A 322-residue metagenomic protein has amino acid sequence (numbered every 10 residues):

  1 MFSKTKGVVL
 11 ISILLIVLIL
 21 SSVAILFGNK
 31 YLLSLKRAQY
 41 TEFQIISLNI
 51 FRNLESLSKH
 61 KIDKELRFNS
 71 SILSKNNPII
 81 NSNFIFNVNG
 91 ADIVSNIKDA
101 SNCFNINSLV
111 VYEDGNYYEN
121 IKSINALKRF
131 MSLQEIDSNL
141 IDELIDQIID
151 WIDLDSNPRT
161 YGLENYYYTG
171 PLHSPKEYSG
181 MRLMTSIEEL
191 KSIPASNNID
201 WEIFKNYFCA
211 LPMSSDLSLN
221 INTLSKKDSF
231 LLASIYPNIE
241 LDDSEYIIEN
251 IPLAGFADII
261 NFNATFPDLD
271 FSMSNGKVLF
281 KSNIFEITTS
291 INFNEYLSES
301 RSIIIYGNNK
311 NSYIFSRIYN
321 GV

Functional and structural regions predicted by a protein language model:
F2-I13, V17-L18, S22-T41, I45-V322: Compositionally biased linear targeting/interaction segments
